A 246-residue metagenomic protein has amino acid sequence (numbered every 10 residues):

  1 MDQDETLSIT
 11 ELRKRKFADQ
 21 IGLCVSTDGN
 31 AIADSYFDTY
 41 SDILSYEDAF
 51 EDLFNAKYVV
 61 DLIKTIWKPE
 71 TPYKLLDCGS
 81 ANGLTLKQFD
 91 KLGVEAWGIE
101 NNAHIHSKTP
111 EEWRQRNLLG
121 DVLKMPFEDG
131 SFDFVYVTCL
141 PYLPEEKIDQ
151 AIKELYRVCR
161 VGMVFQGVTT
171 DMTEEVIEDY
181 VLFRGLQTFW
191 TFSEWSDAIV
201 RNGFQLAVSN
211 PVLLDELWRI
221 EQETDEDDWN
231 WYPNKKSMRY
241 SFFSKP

Functional and structural regions predicted by a protein language model:
D2-W67: Conserved class I S-adenosyl-L-methionine
P72-A81: Conserved class I S-adenosyl-L-methionine
N82-K124: Class I SAM-dependent methyltransferase SAM/SAH-binding core
Y136: A conserved beta-strand element that flanks and buttresses the S-adenosyl-L-methionine
L143-E154: A short, conserved alpha-helix within the catalytic core of class I
V161-T169: Conserved beta-strand signature within the Rossmann-like core of class I S-adenosyl-L-methionine
E178-E194: Acceptor-substrate binding/catalytic loop of class I
V208-P246: A C-terminal cap/extension of S-adenosyl-L-methionine-dependent methyltransferases that defines the acceptor-substrate
